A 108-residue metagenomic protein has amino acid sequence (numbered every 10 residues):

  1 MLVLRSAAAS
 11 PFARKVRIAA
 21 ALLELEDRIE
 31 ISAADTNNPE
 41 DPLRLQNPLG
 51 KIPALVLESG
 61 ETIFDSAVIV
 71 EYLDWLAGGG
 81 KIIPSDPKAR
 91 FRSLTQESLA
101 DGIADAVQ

Functional and structural regions predicted by a protein language model:
M1-Q108: GST-like domain detector, emphasizing the conserved glutathione-binding G-site in the N-terminal thioredoxin-like
